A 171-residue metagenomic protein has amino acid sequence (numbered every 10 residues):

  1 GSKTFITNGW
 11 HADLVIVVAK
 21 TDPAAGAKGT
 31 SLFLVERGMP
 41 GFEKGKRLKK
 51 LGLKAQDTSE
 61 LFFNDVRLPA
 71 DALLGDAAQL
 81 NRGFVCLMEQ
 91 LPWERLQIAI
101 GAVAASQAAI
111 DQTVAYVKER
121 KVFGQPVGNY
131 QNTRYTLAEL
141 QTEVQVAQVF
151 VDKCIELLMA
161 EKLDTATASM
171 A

Functional and structural regions predicted by a protein language model:
S2-K44: A short core secondary-structure module
K3, V18-K20, R95, R120-V122 (+1 more regions): Short, cationic motifs built from Arg/Lys/His that form the positively charged side of catalytic pockets
A12-L14, T58, T165: Short coil/loop residues immediately preceding or within conserved phosphate-binding loops of NTP-utilizing enzyme
G26-A27, K162-D164: Phosphate-handling active-site elements
E43-Q145: Glycine-rich beta->alpha junctions and the first turn(s) of the following alpha-helix
A138-E161: Active-site pocket-lining segment
D164-A171: Charged, glycine-rich active-site and insertion segments that engage polyanionic ligands
